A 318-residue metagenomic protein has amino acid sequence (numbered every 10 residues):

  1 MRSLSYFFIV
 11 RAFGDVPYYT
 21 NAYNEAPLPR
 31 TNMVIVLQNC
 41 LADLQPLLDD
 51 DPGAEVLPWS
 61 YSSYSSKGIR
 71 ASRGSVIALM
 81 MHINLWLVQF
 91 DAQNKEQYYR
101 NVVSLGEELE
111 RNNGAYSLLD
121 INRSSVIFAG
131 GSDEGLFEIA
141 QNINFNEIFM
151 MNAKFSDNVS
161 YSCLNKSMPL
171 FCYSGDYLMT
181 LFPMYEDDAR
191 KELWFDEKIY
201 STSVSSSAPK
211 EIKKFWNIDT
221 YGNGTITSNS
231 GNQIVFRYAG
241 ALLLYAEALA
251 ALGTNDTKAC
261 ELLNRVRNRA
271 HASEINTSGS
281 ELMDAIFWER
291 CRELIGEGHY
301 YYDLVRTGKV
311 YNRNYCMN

Functional and structural regions predicted by a protein language model:
M1-G68, L87-Q89, Q93, I218-I234 (+5 more regions): Aromatic-anchored glycine-rich loop motif in surface-exposed flexible loops
N24, V103-L252, T307-N318: Elongated scaffold/linker segments in the mid-to-C-terminal portions of large proteins
G53-G74, L85-D157, A272-A285: Short, surface-exposed recognition loops and adjoining beta-strand edges that mediate ligand/DNA contacts, enriched
